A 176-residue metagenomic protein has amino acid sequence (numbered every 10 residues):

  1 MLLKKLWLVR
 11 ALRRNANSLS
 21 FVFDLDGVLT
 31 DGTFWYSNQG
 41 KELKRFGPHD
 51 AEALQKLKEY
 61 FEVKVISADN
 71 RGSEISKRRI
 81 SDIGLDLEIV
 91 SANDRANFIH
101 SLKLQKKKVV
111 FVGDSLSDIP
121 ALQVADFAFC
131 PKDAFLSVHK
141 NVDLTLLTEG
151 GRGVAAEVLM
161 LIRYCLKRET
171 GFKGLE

Functional and structural regions predicted by a protein language model:
M1-L25, K108, R168-E176: Non-catalytic pre-domain segments flanking phosphatase-related domains
N15-F34, L122, A155: Asp-based phosphoryl-transfer active-site loop
V28, R71, S117: Conserved Rossmann-like nucleotide-cofactor binding loop
L29-K56: A positional/architectural concept
L43-F46, S81-L87, A96-E176: Mg2+-dependent phosphoryl-transfer enzymes with acidic/Ser/Thr/Gly-rich catalytic loops
L54-K77: Substrate-recognition element of Asp-dependent hydrolases with the DxDx(T/V) motif
I66-N70, E88-N93: Conserved beta-strand/loop elements of the cytosolic catalytic core of P-type E1-E2 ATPases, chiefly in the P-domain
E74, N93-N97: Feature captures the catalytic cores and cofactor-binding loops of soluble hydro-lyases/lyases that act on carboxylate
